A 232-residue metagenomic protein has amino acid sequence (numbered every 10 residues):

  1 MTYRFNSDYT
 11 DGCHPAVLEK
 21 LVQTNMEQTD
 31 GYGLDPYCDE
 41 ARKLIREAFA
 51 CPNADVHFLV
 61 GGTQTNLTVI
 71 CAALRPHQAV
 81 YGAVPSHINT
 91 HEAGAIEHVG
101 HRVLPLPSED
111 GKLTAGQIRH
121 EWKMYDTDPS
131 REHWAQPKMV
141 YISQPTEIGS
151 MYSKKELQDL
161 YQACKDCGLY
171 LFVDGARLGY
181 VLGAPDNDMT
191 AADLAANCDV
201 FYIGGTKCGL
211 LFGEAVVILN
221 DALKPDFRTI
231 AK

Functional and structural regions predicted by a protein language model:
Y3-K232: Conserved PLP-enzyme active-site core in the AAT-like
